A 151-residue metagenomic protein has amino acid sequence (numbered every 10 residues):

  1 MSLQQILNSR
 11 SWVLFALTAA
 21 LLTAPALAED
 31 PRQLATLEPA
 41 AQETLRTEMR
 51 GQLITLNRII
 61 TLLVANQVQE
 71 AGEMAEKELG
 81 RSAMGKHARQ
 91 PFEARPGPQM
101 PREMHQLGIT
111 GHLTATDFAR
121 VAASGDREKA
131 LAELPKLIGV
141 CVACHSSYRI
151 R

Functional and structural regions predicted by a protein language model:
M1-S9: N-terminal secretory signal peptides that target proteins for export/translocation
W12-T23: Bacterial N-terminal signal peptides
A24-A28: Sec/Tat signal peptide C-region and signal peptidase I cleavage site
E29-R151: Sequence context surrounding c-type heme c attachment/ligation sites in exported
